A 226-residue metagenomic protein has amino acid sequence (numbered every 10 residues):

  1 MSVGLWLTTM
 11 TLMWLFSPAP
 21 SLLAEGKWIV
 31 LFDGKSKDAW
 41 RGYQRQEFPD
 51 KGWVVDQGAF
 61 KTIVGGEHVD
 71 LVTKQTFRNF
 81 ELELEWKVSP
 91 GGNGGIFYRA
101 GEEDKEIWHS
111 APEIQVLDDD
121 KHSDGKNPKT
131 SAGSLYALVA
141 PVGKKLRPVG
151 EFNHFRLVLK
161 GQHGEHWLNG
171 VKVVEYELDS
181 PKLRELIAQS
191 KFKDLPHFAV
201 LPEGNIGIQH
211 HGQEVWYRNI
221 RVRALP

Functional and structural regions predicted by a protein language model:
G4-P18: Bacterial N-terminal signal peptides
S21-P226: Carbohydrate-interacting regions of secretory-pathway proteins
